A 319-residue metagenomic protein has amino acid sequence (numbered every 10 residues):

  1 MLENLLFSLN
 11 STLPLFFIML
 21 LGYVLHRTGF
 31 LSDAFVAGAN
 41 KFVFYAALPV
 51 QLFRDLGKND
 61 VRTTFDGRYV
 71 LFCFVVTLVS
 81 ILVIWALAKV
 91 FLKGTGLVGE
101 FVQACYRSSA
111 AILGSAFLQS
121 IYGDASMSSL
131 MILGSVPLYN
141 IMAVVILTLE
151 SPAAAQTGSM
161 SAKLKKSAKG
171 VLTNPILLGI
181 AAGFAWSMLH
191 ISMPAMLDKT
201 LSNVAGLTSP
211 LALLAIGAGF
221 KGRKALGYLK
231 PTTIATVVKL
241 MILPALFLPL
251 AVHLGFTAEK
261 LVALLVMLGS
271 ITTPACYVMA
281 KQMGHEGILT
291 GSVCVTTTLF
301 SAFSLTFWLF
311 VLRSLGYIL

Functional and structural regions predicted by a protein language model:
M1-L319: Alpha-helical transmembrane segments of multi-pass small-molecule/ion transporters
